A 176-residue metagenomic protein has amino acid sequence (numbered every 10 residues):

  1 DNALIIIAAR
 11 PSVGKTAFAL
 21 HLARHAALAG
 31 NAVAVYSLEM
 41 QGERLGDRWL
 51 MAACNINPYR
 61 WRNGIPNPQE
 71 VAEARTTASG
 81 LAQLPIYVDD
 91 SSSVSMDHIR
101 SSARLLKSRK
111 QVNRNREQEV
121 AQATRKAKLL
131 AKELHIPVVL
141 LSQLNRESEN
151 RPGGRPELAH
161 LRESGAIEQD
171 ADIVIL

Functional and structural regions predicted by a protein language model:
D1, R75, R104, N150-R151: Alpha-helical transmembrane segments of multi-pass membrane transport proteins
D1-I5, A9, N31: Pre-Walker A (Motif I) flank of P-loop NTPase domains
S12: Walker A (P-loop) phosphate-binding loop of P-loop NTPases
K15-T16: Conserved lysine of the Walker
H21, H25-K110: Cytosolic-facing regulatory segments adjacent to core modules
R48-N55, V112-K128, R151: Conserved P-loop NTPase nucleotide-binding/switch module
A121-L176: Phosphate-binding/switch region of NTP-binding enzymes
